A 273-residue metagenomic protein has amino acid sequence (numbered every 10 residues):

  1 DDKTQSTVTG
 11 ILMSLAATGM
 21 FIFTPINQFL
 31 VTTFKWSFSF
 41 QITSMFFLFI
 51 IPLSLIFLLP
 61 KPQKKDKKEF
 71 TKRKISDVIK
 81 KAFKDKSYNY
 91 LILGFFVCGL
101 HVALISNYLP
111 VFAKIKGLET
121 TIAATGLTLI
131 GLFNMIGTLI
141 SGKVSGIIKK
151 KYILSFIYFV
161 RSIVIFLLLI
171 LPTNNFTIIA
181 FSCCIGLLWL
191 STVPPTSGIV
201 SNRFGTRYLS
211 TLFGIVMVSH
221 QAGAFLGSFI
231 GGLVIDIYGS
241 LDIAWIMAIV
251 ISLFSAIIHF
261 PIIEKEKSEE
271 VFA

Functional and structural regions predicted by a protein language model:
D1-S6, V200-L209: Paired intracellular helix-loop junctions of major facilitator superfamily
L12-P62: Helix-loop-helix hairpin linking two adjacent transmembrane segments in secondary transporters
I51-L58, I246-A273: Multi-pass alpha-helical transporter architecture, strongest for 12-TM Major Facilitator/SLC carriers used
L58-D77, S268-A273: Flexible cytoplasmic inter-helical loops of multi-pass small-molecule transporters
K86-T138: Extracytoplasmic gate region of multi-pass secondary transporters
T138-K149, I235-D236: Helix-to-loop junctions at the C-terminal end of transmembrane segments in multipass secondary transporters
I147-I199: C-terminal transmembrane helical hairpin of 12-TM major facilitator-type secondary transporters
R203-Y238: A late C-terminal transmembrane helix in Major Facilitator Superfamily
